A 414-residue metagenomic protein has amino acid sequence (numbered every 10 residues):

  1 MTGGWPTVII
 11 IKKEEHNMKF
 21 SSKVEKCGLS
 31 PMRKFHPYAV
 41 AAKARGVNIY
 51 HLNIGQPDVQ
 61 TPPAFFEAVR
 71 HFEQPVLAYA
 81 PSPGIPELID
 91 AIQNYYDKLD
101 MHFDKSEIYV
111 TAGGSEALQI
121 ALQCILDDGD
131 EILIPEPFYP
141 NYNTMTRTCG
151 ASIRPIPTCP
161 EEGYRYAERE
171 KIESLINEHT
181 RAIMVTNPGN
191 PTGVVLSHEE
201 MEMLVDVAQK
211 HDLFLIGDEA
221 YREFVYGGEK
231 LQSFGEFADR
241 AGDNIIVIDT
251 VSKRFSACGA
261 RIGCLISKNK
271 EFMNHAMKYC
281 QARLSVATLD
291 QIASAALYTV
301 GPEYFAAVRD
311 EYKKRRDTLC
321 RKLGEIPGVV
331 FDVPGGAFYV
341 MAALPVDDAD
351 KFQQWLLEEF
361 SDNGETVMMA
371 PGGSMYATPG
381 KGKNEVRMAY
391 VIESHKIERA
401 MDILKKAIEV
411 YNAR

Functional and structural regions predicted by a protein language model:
W5-F20, V24, G28-S30, F35-Y50 (+2 more regions): PLP-dependent class I/II
P75: Basic nucleic-acid-binding alpha-helical/helix-turn surface characteristic of O6-alkylguanine DNA
Y79-A112: Conserved N-terminal alpha-helix of the aminotransferase class I/II PLP-enzyme fold
